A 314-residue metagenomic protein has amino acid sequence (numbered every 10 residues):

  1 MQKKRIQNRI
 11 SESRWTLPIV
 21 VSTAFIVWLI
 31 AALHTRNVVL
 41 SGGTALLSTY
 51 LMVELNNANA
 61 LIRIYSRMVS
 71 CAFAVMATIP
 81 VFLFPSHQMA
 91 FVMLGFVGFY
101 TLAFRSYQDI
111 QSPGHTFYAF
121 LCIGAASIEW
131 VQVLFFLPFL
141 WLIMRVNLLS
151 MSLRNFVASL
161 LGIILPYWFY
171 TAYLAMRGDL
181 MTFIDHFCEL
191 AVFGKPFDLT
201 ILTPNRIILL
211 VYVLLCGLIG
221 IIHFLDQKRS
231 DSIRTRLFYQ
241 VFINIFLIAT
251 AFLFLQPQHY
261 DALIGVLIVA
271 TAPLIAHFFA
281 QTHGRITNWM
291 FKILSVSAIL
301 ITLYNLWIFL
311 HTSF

Functional and structural regions predicted by a protein language model:
T23-L29, I184-I207, G220-F224: Juxtamembrane membrane-water interface segments that cap and precede transmembrane helices
L33-H34, A72-A90: Aromatic- and kink-enriched transmembrane "portal" helix at the membrane-lumen/periplasm boundary that abuts
S48-N56, F96-A103, T271-H283: Transmembrane alpha-helical segments
A58-M76: Transmembrane-helix signature of polytopic, membrane-embedded enzymes that assemble or transfer cell-envelope glycans
F99-G114: Membrane-interface transmembrane helices that cradle and orient dolichyl/undecaprenyl
T116-E129: Membrane-interface alpha helices of multi-pass inner-membrane proteins
F136-L161: Perimembrane helix-loop-helix junctions
I222-H283: Membrane-water interface signatures at transmembrane helix termini and the short loops that connect adjacent helices
